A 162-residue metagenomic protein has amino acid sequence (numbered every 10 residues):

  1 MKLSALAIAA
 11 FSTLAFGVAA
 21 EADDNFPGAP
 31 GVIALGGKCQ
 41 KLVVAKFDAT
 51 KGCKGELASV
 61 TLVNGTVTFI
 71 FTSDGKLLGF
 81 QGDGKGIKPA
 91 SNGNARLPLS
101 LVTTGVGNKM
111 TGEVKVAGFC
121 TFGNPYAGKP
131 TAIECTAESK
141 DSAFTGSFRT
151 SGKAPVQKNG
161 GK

Functional and structural regions predicted by a protein language model:
M1-A5: Positively charged n-region of N-terminal signal peptides that target proteins for export
A7-A15: Bacterial N-terminal signal peptides
F16-A22: Sec/Tat signal peptide C-region and signal peptidase I cleavage site
A22-R96: An ectodomain-focused feature that recognizes extracytoplasmic/extracellular
F26-P27, Q81-K85, A132, T136-K162: Edge beta-strand at a domain terminus
K76, I87, V106, A127 (+2 more regions): Generic "edge-of-domain/loop-turn" microfeature
N94-F148: Acidic, glycine-rich flexible loop segments
